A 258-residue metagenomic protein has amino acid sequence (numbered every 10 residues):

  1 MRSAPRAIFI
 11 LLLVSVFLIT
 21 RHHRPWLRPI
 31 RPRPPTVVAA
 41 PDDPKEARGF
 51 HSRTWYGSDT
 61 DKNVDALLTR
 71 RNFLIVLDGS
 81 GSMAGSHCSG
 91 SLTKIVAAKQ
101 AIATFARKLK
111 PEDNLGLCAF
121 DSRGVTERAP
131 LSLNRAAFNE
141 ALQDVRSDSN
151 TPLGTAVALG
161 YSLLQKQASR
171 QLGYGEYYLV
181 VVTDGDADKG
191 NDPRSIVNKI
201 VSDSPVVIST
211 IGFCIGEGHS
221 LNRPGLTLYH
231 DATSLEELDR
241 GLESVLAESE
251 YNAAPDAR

Functional and structural regions predicted by a protein language model:
S3-A7, L18-C88, S132, K166 (+1 more regions): Acidic, polar low-complexity linker/tail segments
I8-L12: Sec-dependent N-terminal signal peptides
A66-L131, A156-V157, Y178-V182, I208-T210 (+1 more regions): Von Willebrand factor
A66-T69, K110, L172-Y174, I200-D203 (+1 more regions): Extracellular/periplasmic catalytic domains that process cell-envelope and extracellular macromolecules
L67, R71, S89-Q100, S132-A136 (+3 more regions): Soluble non-cytosolic domains of exported or imported proteins
G81, A103-N114, Q143-S147, Y161-S169 (+3 more regions): Sec-exported extracytoplasmic/periplasmic mature domains
S86, P111-D144, A158-R170, G190 (+1 more regions): Short beta-strand-loop
G185-V245: VWA/integrin I-like adhesion module and closely mimicked acidic/polar interface patches used
